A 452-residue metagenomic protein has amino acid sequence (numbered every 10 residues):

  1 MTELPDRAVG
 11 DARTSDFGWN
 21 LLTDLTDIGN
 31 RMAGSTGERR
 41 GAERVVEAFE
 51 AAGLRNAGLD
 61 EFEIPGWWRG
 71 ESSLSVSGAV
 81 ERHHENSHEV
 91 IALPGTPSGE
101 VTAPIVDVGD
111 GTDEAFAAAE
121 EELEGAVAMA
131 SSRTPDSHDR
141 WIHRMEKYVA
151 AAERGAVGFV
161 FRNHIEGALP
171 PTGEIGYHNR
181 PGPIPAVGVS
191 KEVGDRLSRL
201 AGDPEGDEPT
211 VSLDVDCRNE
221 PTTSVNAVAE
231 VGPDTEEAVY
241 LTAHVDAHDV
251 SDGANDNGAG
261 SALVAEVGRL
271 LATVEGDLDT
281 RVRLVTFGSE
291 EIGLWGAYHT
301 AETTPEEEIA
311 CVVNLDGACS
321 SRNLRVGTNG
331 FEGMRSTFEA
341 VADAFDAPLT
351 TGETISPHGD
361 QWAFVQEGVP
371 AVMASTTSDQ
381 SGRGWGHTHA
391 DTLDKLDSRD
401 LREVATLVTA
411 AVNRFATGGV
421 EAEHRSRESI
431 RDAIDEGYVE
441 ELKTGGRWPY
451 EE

Functional and structural regions predicted by a protein language model:
T2, S15, T23, D27-E121: Noncatalytic luminal/extracellular "stalk/propeptide" segments of secretory-pathway proteins
P5-R7, C319-G327, W385-S398: Short beta-alpha connecting loops at secondary-structure transitions that line or flank enzyme active sites
N20, L271-W295: Short helix-loop-beta-strand segments that form the rim/entrance of peptidase-like active sites
E89-H178, P185: Extracellular/luminal Protease-associated
A92-A115, I175-A254, R269, T273-V282: Soluble metallo-hydrolase cores and metallopeptidase-like ectodomains found primarily in the secretory/periplasmic
V127-A130, V157-R162, V228, V239-T242 (+4 more regions): Structural recognition of the beta-strand scaffold that forms the well-ordered cores of secreted hydrolase catalytic
E236, D249, G288-G382: Metal-dependent peptidase/peptidase-like ectodomains
A262, E266, G382-E452: His/Asp/Glu-rich mid-to-C-terminal helical/loop segments that flank catalytic regions of hydrolases
